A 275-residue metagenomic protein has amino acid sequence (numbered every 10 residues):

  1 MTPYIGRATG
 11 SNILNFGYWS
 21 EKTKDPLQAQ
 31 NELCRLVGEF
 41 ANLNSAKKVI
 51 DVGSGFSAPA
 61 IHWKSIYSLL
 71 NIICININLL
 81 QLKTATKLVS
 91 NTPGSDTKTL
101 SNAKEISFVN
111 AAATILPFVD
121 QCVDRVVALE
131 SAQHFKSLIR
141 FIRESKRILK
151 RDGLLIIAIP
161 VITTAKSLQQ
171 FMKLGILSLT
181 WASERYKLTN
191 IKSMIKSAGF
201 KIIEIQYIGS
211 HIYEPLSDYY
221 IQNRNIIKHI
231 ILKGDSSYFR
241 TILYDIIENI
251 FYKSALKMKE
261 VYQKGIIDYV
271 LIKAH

Functional and structural regions predicted by a protein language model:
M1-Y18: N-terminal, positively charged/glycine-rich alpha-helical extensions of SAM-dependent methyltransferases
I13, Q28-S45: Conserved alpha-helix/loop element of class I SAM-dependent methyltransferases that forms part of the SAM/SAH-binding
K48-I115: Class I SAM-dependent methyltransferase SAM/SAH-binding core
T114-V126: A short acidic, Gly/Pro-enriched loop at the edge of an enzyme's catalytic core that lines a small-molecule cofactor
R125-S137: A short SAM/SAH-binding and catalytic strip from SAM-dependent methyltransferases
I139-L154: A short glycine-rich, Lys/Arg-flanked "PGG" loop and its adjoining helix->strand segment in the class I
P160-A182: Short, glycine-/aromatic-enriched active-site segment of Class I SAM-dependent methyltransferases
I176-I266: Substrate-binding/catalytic lobe of Class I Rossmann-like enzymes that use SAM or dcSAM, i.e., the mid-to-C-terminal
